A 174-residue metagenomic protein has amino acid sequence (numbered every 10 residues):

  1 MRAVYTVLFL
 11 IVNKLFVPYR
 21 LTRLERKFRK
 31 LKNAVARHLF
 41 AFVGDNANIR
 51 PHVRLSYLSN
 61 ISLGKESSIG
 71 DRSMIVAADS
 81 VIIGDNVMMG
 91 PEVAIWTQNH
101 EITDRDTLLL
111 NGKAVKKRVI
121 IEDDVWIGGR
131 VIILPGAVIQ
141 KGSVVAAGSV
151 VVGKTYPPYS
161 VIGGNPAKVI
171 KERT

Functional and structural regions predicted by a protein language model:
M1-L39, D45, N86, H100-I102 (+3 more regions): Terminal amphipathic alpha-helical/low-complexity segments used for targeting or macromolecular assembly
V53-L63, I69-A137, N165-P166, R173-T174: Flexible, glycine/small-residue-enriched loop-and-beta-strand segment within the central core of proteins
S68, W126, V144, V150 (+1 more regions): Short-chain dehydrogenase/reductase
D79-S80, T155-P157: Short, aromatic/basic-enriched loop-to-helix "N-cap" motif that marks the start of an alpha-helix at regulatory
V93, H100, S149-V150, Y156-P157: Flexible glycine-rich beta->alpha loop in the catalytic core of nucleotide-sugar glycosyltransferases
G128-V144, S149-K154: Beta-rich strand-turn-strand
Y156-P158, G163-P166: Acidic, glycine-centered active-site loop in nucleotide-sugar glycosyltransferases
